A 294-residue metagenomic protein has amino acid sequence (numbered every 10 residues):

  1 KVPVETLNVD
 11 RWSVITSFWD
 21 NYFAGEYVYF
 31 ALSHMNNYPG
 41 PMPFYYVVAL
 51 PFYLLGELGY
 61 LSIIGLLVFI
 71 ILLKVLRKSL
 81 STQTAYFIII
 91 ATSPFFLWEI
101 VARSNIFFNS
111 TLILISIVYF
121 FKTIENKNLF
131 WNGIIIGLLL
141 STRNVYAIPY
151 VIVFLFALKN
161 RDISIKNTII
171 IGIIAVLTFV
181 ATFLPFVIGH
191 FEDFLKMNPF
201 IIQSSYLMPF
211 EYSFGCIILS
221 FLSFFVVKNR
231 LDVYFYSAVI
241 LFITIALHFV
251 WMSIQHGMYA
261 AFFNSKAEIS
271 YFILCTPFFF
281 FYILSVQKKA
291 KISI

Functional and structural regions predicted by a protein language model:
K1-G59: Intramembrane catalytic core of multi-pass membrane enzymes that act on lipidic substrates
K1-R11, L184-K196, S253-F262: Helix-to-loop transition at the C-terminal end of transmembrane segments
Y46-V47, Y86-S110: Aromatic- and kink-enriched transmembrane "portal" helix at the membrane-lumen/periplasm boundary that abuts
L50, P94-L97, L129-L155, A181: Membrane-interface alpha helices of multi-pass inner-membrane proteins
L58-T82: Transmembrane-helix motifs of polytopic, lipid-linked glycan transferases
F108-I124: Specific aromatic-rich, kink-prone transmembrane helix
P149-V176: Perimembrane helix-loop-helix junctions
N167-M252: Membrane-lumen/periplasm interface segments of specific transmembrane helices in polyprenyl phosphate-linked
